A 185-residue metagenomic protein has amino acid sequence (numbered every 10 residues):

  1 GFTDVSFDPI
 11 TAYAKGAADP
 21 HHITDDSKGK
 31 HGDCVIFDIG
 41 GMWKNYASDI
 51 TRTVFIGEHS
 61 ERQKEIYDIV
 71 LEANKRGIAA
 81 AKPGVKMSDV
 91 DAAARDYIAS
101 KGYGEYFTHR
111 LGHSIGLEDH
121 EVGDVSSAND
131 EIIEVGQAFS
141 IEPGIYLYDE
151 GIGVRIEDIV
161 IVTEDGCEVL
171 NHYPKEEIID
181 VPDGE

Functional and structural regions predicted by a protein language model:
G1-E185: Active-site neighborhoods and metal-handling regions in enzymes and metal-associated proteins
